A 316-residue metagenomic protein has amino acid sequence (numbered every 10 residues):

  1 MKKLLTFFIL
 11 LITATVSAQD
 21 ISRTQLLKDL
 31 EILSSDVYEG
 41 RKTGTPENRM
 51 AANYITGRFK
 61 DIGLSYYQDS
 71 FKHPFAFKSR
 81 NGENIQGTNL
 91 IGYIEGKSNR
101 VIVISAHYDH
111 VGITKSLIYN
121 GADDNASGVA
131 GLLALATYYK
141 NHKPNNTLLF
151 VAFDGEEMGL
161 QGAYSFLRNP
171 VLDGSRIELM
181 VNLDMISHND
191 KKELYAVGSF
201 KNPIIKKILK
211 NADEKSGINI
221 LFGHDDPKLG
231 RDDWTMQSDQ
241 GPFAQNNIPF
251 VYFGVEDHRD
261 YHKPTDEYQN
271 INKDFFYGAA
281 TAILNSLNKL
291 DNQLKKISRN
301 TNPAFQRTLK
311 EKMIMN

Functional and structural regions predicted by a protein language model:
M1-I21: Bacterial Sec-dependent N-terminal signal peptides
I21-M50, I62, R259-D266: N-terminal capping segment at the start of a domain
D36-P46, K78-N81, S116-N125, A152-F153 (+3 more regions): Second-shell loop/turn segments in exported
V37-G40, F59, S65-Y66, S79-G82 (+7 more regions): Solvent-exposed loop/turn segments at secondary-structure junctions within structured extracellular/periplasmic domains
R41-I94: A non-catalytic alpha/beta surface segment that caps or lines the substrate-entry region of metallo-dependent hydrolase
G44, R259-N316: His/Asp/Glu-rich mid-to-C-terminal helical/loop segments that flank catalytic regions of hydrolases
G92, I104-S105, D109-H110, T114-G159 (+1 more regions): Alpha-helical metal-binding/catalytic segments enriched in His/Glu/Asp
N99, F153-Y252: Metal-dependent peptidase/peptidase-like ectodomains
